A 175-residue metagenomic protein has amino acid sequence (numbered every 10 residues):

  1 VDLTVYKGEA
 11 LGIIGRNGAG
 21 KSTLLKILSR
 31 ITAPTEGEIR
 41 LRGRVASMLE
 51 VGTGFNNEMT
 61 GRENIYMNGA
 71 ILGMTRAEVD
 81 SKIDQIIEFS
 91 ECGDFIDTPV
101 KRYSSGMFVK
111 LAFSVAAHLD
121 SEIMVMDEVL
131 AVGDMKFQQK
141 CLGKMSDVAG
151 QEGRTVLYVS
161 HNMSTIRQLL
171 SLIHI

Functional and structural regions predicted by a protein language model:
I14-R16: The feature captures the beta-strand-to-loop junction immediately N-terminal to the Walker
S29: Helix-to-loop junction immediately C-terminal to a conserved catalytic motif
Y66, E78-F95, A112: Conserved ABC ATPase "signature" region
Q138-E152: Helical segment within the ABC ATPase nucleotide-binding domain
N162-Q168: Conserved H-loop
I173-I175: Conserved small/polar residues in nucleotide/adenosyl-binding loops
